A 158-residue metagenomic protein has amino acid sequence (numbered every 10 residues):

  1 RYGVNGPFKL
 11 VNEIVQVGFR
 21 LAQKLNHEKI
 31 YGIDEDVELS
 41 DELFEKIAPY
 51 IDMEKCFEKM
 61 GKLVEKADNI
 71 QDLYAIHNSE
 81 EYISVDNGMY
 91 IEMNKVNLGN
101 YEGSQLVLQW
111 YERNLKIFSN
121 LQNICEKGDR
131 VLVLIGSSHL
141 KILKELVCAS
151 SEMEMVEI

Functional and structural regions predicted by a protein language model:
R1-E126: Hydrophobic, often amphipathic alpha-helical segments used for membrane interaction and targeting
V107, Y111-I158: A cross-kingdom marker for long, charged
